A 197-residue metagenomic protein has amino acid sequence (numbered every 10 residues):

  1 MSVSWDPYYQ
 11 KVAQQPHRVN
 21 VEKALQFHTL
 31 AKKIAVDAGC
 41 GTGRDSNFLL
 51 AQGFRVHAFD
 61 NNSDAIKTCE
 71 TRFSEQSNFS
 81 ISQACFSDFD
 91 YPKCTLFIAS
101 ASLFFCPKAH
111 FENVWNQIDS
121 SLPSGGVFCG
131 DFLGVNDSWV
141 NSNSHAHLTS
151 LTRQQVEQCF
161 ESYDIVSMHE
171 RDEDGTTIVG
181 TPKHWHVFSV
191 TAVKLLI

Functional and structural regions predicted by a protein language model:
M1-K32, G41-D90, A109-N113, V127-I197: Class I (Rossmann-like) S-adenosyl-L-methionine-dependent methyltransferase catalytic domain, capturing the SAM-binding
K33, T95: Conserved acidic residues
A38: Conserved beta-strand/loop positions that form the S-adenosyl-L-methionine
I98: A conserved beta-strand element that flanks and buttresses the S-adenosyl-L-methionine
A101-S102: Short catalytic micro-motifs in class I SAM-dependent methyltransferases
F105: ABC ATPase nucleotide-binding domain "signature" loop
E112-S124: A short glycine-rich, Lys/Arg-flanked "PGG" loop and its adjoining helix->strand segment in the class I
